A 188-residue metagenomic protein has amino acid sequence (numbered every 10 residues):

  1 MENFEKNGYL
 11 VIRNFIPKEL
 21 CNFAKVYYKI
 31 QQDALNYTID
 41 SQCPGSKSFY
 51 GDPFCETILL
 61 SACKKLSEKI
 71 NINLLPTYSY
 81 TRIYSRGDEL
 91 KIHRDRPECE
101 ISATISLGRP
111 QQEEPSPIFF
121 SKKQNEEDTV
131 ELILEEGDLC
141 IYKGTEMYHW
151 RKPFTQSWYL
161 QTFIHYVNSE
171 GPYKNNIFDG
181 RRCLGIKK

Functional and structural regions predicted by a protein language model:
M1-I70: Non-heme Fe(II)/2-oxoglutarate
V11-R13, I141, H165: Short, well-ordered beta-strand micro-motif
N71-Y80: A short coil-to-beta-strand element that immediately follows conserved catalytic motifs
I83: Conserved active-site beta-strand element of glycosyltransferases/polysaccharide synthases
R86-E146, W158-T162, S169-C183: Catalytic core of non-heme Fe(II) oxygenases with the double-stranded beta-helix
R151-Q156: Short proline/glycine-enriched turn/loop segments at secondary-structure junctions
L184-K188: Charged phosphate-binding loop/patch that engages nucleotide di/tri-phosphates or the phosphate backbone of nucleic
